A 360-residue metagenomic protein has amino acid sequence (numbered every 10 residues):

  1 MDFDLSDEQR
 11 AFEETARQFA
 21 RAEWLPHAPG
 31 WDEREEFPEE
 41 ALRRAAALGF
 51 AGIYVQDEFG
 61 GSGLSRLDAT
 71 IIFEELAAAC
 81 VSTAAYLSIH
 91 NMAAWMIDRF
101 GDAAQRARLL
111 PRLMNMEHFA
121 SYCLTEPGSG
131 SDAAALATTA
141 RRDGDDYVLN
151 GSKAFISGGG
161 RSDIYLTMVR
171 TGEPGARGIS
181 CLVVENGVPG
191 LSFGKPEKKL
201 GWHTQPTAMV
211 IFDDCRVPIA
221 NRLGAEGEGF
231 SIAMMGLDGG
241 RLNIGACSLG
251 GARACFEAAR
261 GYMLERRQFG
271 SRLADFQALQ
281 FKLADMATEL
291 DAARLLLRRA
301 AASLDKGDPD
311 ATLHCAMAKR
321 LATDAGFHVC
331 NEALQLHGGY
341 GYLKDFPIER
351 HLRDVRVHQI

Functional and structural regions predicted by a protein language model:
M1-A84, F100-Q105, R112-E117, D132 (+4 more regions): Alpha-helical interface subdomain recognition
G49, F73-A77, V169, V184-P189 (+1 more regions): Short Ser/Thr-interspersed hydrophobic loop/turn segments at strand-loop and sheet-helix junctions that line or gate
L64-S65, D132-A134, G158-D163, A176-G178 (+2 more regions): Short glycine/proline-enriched turns and hinge-like loops at secondary-structure junctions
Y86, L113, G128-S131, F155-G158 (+2 more regions): Short Gly/Pro-enriched turn/cap motifs at secondary-structure boundaries
M92-F100: Helix-loop "lid/cap" segments that line or gate small-molecule binding pockets
M116-L124: A short, Trp-centered hydrophobic/proline-enriched beta-strand micro-motif
A135, G187-P218: Flexible, small-/acidic-enriched active-site or ligand-binding loops
A137, D146, N150-F193: A short core secondary-structure module
